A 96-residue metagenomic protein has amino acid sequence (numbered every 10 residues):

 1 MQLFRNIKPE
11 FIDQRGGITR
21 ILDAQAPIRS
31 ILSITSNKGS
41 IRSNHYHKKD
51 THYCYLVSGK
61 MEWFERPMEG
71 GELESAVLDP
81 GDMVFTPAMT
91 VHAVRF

Functional and structural regions predicted by a protein language model:
M1-S30, I41-S43: A short, N-terminal "cap"/entry segment at the start of jelly-roll beta-barrel domains of the cupin/DSBH fold
T19, L32-I34, C54, F64: Conserved hydrophobic/aromatic positions in well-ordered beta-strands
S30-L32, D82-V84, F96: A generic structured-segment signal
L32-K49: Conserved short histidine dyad/triad with adjacent acidic residue
K38, M68-A88: Short acidic-glycine-tyrosine-enriched beta hairpin
N44, W63-F64, T86, V91-F96: Short beta-strand His + acidic residue motifs that chelate non-heme Fe in jelly-roll/DSBH and cupin folds
K49-E62, R66: Glycine- and acidic-residue-biased ligand/ion/polar-headgroup-sensing regions
V57, E74, A93-F96: A short beta-strand-loop micro-motif that forms or neighbors metal/cofactor- and ligand-binding patches at active-site
